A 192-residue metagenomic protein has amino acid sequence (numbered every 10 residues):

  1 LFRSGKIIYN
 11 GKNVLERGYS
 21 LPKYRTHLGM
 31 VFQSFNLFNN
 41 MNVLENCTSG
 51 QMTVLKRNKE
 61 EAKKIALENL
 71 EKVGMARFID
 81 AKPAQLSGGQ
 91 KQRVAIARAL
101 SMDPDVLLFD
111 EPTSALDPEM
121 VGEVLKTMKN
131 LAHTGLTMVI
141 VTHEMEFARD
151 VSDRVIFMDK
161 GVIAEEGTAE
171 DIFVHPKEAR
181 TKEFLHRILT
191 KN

Functional and structural regions predicted by a protein language model:
F2-A169: ABC family nucleotide-binding domain
E166, E170-N192: C-terminal boundary and immediately downstream tail of ABC-type ATPase nucleotide-binding domains
